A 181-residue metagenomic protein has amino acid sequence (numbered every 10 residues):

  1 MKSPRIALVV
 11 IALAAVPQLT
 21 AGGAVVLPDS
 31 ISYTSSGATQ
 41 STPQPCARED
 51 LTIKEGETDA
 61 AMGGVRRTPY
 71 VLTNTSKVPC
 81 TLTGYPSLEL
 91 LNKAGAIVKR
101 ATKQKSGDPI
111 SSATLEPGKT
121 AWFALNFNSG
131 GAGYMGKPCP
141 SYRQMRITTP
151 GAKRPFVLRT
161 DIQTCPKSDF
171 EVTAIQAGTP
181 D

Functional and structural regions predicted by a protein language model:
M1-R66, Q104-D108, T114-F123, N128-G131 (+2 more regions): Membrane engagement elements in two modes
R66-T68, T81-G84: Short beta-strand segments
Y70-K77: Asparagine-centered strand-capping/turn motif at beta-strand->loop junctions
K77-P79, G130-G133: Short beta-strands and strand-coil junctions in structured, solvent-facing domains, enriched
V78, G84-P86, R143: Short beta-strand/loop motifs in extracellular/secreted proteins, especially within beta-sandwich accessory domains
L82-K119: The feature marks short-to-medium sequence segments in extracytoplasmic or secretory-pathway proteins
L88-L91, Q144-A152: Short edge-strand/loop segments of extracellular domains
